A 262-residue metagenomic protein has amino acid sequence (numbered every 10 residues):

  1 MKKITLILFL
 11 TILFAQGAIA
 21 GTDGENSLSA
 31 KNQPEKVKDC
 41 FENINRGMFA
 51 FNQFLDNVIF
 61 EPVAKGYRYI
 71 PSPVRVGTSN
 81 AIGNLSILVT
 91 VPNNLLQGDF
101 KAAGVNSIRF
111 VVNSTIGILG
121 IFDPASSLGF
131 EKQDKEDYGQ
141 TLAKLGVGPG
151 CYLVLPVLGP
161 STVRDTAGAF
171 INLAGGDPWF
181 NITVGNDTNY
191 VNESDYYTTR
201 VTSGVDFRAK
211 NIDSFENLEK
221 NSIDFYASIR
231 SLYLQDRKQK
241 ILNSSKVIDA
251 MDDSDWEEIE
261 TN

Functional and structural regions predicted by a protein language model:
M1-I4: Positively charged n-region of N-terminal signal peptides that target proteins for export
I7-A15: Bacterial N-terminal signal peptides
G21, N26-N32, L145-N262: A structured, mid-to-C-terminal "fold-capping" secondary-structure block
S29-N45: Disorder-to-helix initiation segments
N43-I44, P73-N80, A103-N113: Alpha-helical scaffold segments that form or flank carboxylate-/histidine-based iron centers
V58-V76, L128, G139: Membrane interface segments of multi-pass transport proteins and intramembrane proteases
S72-G98: A glycine-rich, hydrophobic loop/mini-helix early in the fold
N84, N93-V163: Mid-length scaffold segments of soluble, non-membrane domains
